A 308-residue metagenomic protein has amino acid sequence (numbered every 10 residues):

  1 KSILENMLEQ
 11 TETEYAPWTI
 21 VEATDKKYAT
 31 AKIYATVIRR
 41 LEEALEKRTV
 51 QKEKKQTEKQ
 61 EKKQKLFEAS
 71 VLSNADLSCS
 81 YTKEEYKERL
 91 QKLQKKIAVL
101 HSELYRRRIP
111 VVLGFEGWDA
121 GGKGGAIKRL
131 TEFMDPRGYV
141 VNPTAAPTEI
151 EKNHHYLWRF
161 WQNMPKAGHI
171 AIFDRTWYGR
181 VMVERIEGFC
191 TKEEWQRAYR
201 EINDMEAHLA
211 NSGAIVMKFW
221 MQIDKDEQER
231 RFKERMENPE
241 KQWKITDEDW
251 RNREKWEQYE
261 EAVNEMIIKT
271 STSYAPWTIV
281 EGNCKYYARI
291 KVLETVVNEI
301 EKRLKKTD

Functional and structural regions predicted by a protein language model:
K1-D308: Glycine-rich phosphate-binding loop of ATP-dependent small-molecule kinases
